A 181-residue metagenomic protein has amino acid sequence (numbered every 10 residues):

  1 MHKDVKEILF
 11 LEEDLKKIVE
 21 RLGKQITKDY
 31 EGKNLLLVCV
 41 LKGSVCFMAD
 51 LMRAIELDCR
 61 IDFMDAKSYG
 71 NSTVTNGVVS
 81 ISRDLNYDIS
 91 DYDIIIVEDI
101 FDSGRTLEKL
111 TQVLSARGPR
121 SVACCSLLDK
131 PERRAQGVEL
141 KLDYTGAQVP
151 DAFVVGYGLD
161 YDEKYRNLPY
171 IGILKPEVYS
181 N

Functional and structural regions predicted by a protein language model:
M1-N181: PRPP-associated nucleotide enzymes
